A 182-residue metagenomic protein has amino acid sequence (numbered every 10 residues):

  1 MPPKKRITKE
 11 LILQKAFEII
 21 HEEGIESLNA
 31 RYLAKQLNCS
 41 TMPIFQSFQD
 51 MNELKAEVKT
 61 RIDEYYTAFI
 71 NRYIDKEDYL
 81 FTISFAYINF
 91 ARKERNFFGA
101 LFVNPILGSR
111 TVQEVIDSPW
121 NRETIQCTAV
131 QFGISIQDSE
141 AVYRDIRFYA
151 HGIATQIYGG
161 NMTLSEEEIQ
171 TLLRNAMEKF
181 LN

Functional and structural regions predicted by a protein language model:
M1-E23, Y32, E53: Basic, helix-initiating cap at the start of DNA-binding domains
L11-E18, E53-D75, T82, A86-N89 (+4 more regions): Alpha-helical structural segments
E22-I25, N38, F45-K55: HTH DNA-binding helix-turn interface
L28-K35, I44: Append "Primarily bacterial transcriptional regulators
Y73, L101-P105, I157-N161: Secondary-structure edge/capping motif, primarily at the C-terminal ends of alpha-helices and the immediately following
L80-V103, R110-D117, R147: Helical hydrophobic small-molecule/effector-binding pocket
L107-I136, E140-R144, T171-N182: Amphipathic alpha-helical packing segments from all-alpha helical-bundle domains
R147-S165, K179-N182: Amphipathic C-terminal alpha-helical segment
